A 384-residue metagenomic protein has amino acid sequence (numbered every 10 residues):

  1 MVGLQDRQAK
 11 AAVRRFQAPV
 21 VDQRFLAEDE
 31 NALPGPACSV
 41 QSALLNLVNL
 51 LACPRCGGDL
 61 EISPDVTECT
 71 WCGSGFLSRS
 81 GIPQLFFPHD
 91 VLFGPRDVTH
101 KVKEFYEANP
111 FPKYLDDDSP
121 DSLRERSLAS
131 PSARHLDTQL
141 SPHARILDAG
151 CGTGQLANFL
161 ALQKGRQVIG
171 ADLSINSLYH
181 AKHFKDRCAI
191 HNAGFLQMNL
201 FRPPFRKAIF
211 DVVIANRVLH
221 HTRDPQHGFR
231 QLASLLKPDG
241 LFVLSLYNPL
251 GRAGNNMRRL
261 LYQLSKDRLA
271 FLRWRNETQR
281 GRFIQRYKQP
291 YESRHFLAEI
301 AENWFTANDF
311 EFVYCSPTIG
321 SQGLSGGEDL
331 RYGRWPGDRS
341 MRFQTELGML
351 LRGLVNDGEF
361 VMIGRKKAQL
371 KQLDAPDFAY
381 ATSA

Functional and structural regions predicted by a protein language model:
D118-H143: Conserved alpha-helix/loop element of class I SAM-dependent methyltransferases that forms part of the SAM/SAH-binding
T153-K164: Conserved SAM-binding loop of SAM-dependent methyltransferases across substrates and taxa, primarily the Class I
Q167-D172: Conserved SAM-binding motif I beta-strand of class I
A189-F201: Conserved SAM-binding strand-loop segment of SAM-dependent methyltransferases
R202-V212: A short acidic, Gly/Pro-enriched loop at the edge of an enzyme's catalytic core that lines a small-molecule cofactor
Q226-P238: A short glycine-rich, Lys/Arg-flanked "PGG" loop and its adjoining helix->strand segment in the class I
L241-F271: Conserved class I S-adenosyl-L-methionine
Q279-R365, L370-S383: Rossmann-like AdoMet/SAM-dependent catalytic core
